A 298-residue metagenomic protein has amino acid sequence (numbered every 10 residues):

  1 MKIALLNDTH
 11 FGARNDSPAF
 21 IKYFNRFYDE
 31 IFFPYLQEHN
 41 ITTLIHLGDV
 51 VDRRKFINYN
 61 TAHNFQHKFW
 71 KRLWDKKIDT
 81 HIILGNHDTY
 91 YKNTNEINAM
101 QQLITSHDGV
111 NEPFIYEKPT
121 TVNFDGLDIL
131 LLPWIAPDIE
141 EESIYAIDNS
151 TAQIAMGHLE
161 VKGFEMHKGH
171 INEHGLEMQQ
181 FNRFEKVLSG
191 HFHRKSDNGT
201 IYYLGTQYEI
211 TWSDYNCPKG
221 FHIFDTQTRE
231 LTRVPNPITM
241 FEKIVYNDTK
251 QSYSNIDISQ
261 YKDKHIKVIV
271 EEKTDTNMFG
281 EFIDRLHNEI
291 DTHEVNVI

Functional and structural regions predicted by a protein language model:
M1, N40-T42, I78-D79, T151-A152 (+2 more regions): Short coil/turn segments at beta-strand junctions that form active-site/ligand-binding loops
M1-H67, S143-T151: N-terminal active-site segment of His-dependent metallophosphoesterases
A4, D128-L130, H222: Conserved beta-strand elements of the Class I
T43, V50-Y203: His/Asp/Glu-rich metal-coordinating catalytic cores of metallo-dependent phosphodiesterases/hydrolases acting on
P133-I139, Q207, T249-Q251, T274: Short beta->alpha connector loops
S150, N182, N216-K219, T226 (+1 more regions): Short gly/pro-enriched beta-turn/loop segments at secondary-structure junctions
K186, G190-T239, Y246: A conserved active-site cap/scaffold subdomain adjacent to cofactor or substrate pockets
T226-I298: Accessory, non-catalytic peripheral segments of nucleic-acid enzymes
